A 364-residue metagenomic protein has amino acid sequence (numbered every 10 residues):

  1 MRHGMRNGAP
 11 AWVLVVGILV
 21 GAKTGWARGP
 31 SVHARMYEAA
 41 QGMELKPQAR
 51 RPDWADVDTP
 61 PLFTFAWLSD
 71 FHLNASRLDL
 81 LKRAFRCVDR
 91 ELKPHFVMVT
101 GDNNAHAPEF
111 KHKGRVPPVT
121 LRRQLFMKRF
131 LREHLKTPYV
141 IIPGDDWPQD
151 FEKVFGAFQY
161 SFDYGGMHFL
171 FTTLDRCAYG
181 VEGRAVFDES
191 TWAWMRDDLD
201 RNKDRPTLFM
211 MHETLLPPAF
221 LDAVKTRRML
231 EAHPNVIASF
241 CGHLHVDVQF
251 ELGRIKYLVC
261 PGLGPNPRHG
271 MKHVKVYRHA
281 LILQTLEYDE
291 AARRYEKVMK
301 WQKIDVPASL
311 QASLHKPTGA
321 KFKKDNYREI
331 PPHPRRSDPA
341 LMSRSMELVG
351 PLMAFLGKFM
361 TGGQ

Functional and structural regions predicted by a protein language model:
R2-W12: Bacterial N-terminal signal peptides that target proteins for export
W12-G21: Bacterial N-terminal signal peptides
R28-P118, D204: N-terminal active-site segment of His-dependent metallophosphoesterases
G29-R35, G42-M43, V248-S345, F355: Binuclear metal-dependent phosphoesterase catalytic core
V32-R51, F110-R196, R201, P206 (+2 more regions): Extended active-site neighborhood of metal-dependent phosphoesterases/phosphodiesterases
S69-H72, G101-N103, D145-D146, L174-R176 (+3 more regions): Active-site metal-binding loops of divalent metal-dependent hydrolases
L73-D79, W147-K153, L215-L221, G264-N266: Acidic-and-aromatic substrate-binding clefts and catalytic sites of carbohydrate-active enzymes
D89-V97, R132-H134, P138, L170 (+2 more regions): His/acidic metal-ligating clusters that form di-metal
